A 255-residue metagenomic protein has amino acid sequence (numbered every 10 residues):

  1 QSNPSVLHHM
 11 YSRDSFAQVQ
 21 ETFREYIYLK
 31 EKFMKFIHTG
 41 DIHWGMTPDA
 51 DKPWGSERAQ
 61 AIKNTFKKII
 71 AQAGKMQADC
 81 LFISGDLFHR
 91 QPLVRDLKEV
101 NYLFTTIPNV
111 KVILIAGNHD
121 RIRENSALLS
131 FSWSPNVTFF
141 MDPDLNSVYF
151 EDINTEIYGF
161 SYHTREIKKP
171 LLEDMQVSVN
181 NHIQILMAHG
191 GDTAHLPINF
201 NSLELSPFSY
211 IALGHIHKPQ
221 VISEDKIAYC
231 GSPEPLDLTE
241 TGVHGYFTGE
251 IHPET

Functional and structural regions predicted by a protein language model:
Q1-M10: Extreme N-terminal basic, low-complexity initiation segments that serve as generic localization/processing leaders
Y11-F16, R24-I27: Intrinsically disordered, low-complexity segments enriched in serine/proline and basic residues
Y28-E99: N-terminal active-site segment of His-dependent metallophosphoesterases
I37, E156-Y158, F247: Conserved beta-strand elements of the Class I
G55, C80, R90-A228, S232-D237 (+1 more regions): His/Asp/Glu-rich metal-coordinating catalytic cores of metallo-dependent phosphodiesterases/hydrolases acting on
K75-Q77, V179-N180, P253: Glycine-rich phosphate-binding loop signature in dinucleotide/nucleotide-binding domains
L238-T255: C-terminal functional module detector
